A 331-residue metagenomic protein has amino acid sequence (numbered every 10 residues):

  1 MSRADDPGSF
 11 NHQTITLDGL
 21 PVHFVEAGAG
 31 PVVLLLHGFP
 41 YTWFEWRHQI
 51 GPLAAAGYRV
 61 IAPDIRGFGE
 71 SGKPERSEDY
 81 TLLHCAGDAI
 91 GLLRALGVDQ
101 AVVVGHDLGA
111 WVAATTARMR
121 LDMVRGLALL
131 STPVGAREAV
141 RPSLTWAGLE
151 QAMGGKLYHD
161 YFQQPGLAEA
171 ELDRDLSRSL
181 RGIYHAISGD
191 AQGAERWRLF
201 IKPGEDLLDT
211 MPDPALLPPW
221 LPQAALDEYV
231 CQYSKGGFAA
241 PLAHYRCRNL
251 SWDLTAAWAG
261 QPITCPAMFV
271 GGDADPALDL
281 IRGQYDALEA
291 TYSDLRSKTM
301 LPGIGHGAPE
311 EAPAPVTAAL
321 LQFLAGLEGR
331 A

Functional and structural regions predicted by a protein language model:
S2-F10, V22, F68-Q100, V104 (+1 more regions): Flexible "cap/lid" subdomain of the alpha/beta-hydrolase fold that forms the substrate-access gate
N11-L17: Short acidic-hydrophobic surface loop/beta-edge motif
H23-G72: Conserved HGGG/HGGXW glycine-rich cap/lid loop of the alpha/beta-hydrolase fold
G28, L96-D99, L327: Glycine-rich phosphate-binding loop signature in dinucleotide/nucleotide-binding domains
F39, W43-W46, L108-A114, G307 (+1 more regions): Signature tryptophan residues that serve as conserved aromatic anchors
L295-A331: Catalytic active-site module of serine/aspartate enzymes centered on a nucleophile-bearing elbow/loop
